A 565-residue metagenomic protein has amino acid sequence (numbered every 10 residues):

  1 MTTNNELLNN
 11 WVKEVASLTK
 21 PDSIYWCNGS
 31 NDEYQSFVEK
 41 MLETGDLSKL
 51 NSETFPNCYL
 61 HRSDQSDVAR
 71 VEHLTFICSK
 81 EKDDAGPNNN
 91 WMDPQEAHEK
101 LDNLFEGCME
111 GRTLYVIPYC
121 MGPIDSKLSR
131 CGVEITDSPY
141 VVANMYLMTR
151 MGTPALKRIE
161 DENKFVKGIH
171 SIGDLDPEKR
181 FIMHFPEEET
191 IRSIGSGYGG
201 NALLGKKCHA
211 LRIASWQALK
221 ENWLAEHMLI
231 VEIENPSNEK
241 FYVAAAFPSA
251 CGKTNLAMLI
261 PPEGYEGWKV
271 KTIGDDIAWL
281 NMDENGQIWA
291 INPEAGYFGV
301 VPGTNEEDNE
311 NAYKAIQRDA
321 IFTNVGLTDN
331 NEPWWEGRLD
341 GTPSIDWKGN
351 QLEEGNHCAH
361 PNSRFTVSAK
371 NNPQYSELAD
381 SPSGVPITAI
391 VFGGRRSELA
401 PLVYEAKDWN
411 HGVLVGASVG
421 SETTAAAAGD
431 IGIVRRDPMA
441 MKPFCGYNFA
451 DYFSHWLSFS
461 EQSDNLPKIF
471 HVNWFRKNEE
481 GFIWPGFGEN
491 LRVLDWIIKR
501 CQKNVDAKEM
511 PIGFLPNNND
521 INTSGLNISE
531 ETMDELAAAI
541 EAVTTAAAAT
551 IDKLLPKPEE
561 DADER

Functional and structural regions predicted by a protein language model:
M1-E162: N-terminal accessory targeting/assembly segments
Q35-F37, P87, D125-S129, N255-L256 (+7 more regions): Short helix/loop capping segments that flank catalytic or ligand/cofactor-binding pockets
T44, S48-L50, R62-S63, A69 (+4 more regions): Conserved NTP phosphate-binding and transfer environment spanning the P-loop NTPase/kinase superfamily
H98-S129, R192-A214, E353-K370: Extended, Lys/Arg-enriched charged tracts that mediate electrostatic binding to polyanionic substrates
K164-H227: Charged, amphipathic alpha-helical linker segments immediately N-terminal to NTP-binding catalytic cores
N222-A225, V231-K240: Phosphate-binding P-loop
K240-Y265: Glycine-rich phosphate-binding P-loop
E266-M282: Short beta-strand-centered segment that lines the nucleotide-binding/catalytic pocket of NTP-utilizing
